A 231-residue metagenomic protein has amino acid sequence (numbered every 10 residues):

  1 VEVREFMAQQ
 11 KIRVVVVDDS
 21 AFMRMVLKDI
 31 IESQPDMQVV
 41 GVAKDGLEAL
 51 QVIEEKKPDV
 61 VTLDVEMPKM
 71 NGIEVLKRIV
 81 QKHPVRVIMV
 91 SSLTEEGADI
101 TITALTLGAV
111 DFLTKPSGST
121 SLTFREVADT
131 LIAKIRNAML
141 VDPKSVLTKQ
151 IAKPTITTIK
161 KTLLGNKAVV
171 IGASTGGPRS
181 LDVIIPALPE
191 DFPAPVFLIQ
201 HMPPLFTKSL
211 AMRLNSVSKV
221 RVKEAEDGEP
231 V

Functional and structural regions predicted by a protein language model:
E2-V231: Strand-loop microenvironment adjacent to phosphate/nucleotide-handling motifs in alpha/beta enzyme folds
